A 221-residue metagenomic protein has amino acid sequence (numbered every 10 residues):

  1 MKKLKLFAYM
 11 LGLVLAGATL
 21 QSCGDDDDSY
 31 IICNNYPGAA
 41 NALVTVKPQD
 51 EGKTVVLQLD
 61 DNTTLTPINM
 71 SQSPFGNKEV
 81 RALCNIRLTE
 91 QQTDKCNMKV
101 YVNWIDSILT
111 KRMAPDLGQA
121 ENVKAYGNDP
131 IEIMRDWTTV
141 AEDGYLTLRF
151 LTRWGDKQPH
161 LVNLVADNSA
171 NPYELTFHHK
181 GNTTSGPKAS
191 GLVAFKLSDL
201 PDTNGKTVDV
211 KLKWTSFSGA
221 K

Functional and structural regions predicted by a protein language model:
M1-M10: Bacterial N-terminal signal peptides that target proteins for export
A18-S22: C-terminal motif of bacterial Sec signal peptides marking the signal peptidase cleavage site
G24-D27: Bacterial signal peptide processing site
I32-K221: First exposed extracellular module after export/assembly in secreted or surface-exposed proteins
